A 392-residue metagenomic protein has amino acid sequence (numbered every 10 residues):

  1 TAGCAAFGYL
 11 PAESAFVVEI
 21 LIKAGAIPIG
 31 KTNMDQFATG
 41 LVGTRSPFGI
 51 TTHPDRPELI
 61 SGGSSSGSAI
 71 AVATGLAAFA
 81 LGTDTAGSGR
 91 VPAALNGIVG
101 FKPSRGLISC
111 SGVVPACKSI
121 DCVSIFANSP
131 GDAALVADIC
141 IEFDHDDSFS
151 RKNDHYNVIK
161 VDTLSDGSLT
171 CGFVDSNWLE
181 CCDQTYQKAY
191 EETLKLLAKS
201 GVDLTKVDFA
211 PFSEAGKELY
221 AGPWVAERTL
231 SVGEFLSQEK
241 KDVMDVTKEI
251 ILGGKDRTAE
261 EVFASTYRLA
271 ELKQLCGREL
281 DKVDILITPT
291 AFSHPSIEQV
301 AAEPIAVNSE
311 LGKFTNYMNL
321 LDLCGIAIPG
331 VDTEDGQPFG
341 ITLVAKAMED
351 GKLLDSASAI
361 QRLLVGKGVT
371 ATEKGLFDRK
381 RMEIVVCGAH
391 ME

Functional and structural regions predicted by a protein language model:
T1-C4, T163-G172, P223-G277, A327-P338: Short helix-loop capping/hinge segments that flank enzyme active sites or metal/cofactor-binding pockets
T1-T85, K195, S200-G201: Gly/Ser-rich catalytic/binding loops embedded in alpha/beta enzyme cores
C4-G8, S150, E218-Y220, W224 (+2 more regions): Short, surface-exposed loop/helix-turn segments at secondary-structure junctions that function as lids/hinges flanking
A15, C182-D208, V232-K241, V262 (+1 more regions): Acyltransferase
K102-E192, P211, R362-L376: A short helix-breaking turn/cap at a secondary-structure junction
I125, Q337-K346, L353-A357, Q361: Short, well-ordered beta-strand elements
A371-E392: Domain-scale activation on soluble regions of proteins
